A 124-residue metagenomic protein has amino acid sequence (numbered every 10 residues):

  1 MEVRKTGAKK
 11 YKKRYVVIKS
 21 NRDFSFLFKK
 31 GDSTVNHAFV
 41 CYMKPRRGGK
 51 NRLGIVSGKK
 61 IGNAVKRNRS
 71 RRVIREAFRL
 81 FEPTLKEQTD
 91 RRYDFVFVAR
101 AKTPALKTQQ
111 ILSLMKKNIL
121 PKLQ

Functional and structural regions predicted by a protein language model:
M1-Q124: Positively charged, solvent-exposed patches that mediate nucleic-acid binding
